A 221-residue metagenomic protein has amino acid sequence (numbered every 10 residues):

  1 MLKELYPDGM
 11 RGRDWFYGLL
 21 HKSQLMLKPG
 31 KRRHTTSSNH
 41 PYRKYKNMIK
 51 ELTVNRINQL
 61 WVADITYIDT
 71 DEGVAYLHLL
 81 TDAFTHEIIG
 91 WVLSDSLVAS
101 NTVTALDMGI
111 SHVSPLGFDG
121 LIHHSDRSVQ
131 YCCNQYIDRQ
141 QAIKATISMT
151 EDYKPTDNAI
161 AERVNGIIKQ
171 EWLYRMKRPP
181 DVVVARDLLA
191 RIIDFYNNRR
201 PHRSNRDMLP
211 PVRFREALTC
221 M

Functional and structural regions predicted by a protein language model:
M1-I57, K154, P210-L218: Basic, flexible linker segments flanking DNA-binding modules in nucleic acid-interacting mobile-element proteins
Y6-G9, T53-N55, T70-D71, R127 (+2 more regions): Conserved, non-catalytic sequence blocks in retroelement Pol enzymes and Pol-derived host proteins
G9, L116-D119: Short helix-terminating capping/connector loops at secondary-structure junctions
F16, L20, I49, D64 (+10 more regions): Mobile genetic element proteins and their domesticated derivatives, centered on retroelements and DNA transposons
T36-H40, S125-R127, C133-I137, M149-Q170 (+3 more regions): RNase H-like two-metal-ion nuclease catalytic core shared by retroviral integrases and related mobile-element nucleases
V54-I89: An active-site-proximal beta-strand-loop segment
G73, V92-L116: Active-site beta-loop-alpha junctions of metal-dependent nucleic acid enzymes, especially the RNase H-like/DDE
N134, Q141-A145, I167-M221: C-terminal domain-tail junction helix/linker
